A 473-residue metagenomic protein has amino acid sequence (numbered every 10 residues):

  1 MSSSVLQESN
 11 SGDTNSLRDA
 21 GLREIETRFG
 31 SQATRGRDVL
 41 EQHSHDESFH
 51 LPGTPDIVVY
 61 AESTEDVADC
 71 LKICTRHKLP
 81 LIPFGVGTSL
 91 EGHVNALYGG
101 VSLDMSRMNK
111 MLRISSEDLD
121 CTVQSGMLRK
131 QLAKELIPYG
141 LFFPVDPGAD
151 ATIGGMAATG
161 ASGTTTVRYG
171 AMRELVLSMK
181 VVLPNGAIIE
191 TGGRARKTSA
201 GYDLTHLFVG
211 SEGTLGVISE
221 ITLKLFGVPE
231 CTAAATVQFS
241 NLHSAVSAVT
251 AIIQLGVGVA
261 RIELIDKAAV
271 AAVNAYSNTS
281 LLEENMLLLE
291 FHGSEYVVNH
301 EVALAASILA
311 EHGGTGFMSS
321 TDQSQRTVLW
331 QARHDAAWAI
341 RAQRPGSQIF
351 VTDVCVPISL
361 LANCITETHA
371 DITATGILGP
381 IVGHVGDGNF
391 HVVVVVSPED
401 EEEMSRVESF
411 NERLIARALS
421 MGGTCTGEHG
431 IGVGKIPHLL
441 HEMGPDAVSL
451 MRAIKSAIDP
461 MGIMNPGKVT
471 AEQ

Functional and structural regions predicted by a protein language model:
M1-Q473: Noncatalytic alpha-helical scaffold of FAD-dependent oxidoreductases
